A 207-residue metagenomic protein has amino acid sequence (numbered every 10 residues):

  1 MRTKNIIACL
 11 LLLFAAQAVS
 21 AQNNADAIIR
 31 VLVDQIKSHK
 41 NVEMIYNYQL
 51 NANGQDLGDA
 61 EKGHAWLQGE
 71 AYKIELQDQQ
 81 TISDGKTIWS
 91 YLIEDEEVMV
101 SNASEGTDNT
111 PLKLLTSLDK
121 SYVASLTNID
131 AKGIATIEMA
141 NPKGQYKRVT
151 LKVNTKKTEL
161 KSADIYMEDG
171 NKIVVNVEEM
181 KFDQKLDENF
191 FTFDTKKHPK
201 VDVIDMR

Functional and structural regions predicted by a protein language model:
M1-N5: Positively charged n-region of N-terminal signal peptides that target proteins for export
I6-A15: Sec-dependent N-terminal signal peptides
Q17-L57, E70, K197, D202-R207: N-terminal leader/targeting segments and the immediate start of mature chains
V42-Y48, E61-A65, Y72-I74, K147: One face of beta-strands
K62-N109, E168-I173: An acidic-aromatic
W89-P142: Surface-exposed, polar helix/loop patches in the mature regions of secreted/periplasmic/lumenal proteins that form
D119-Y122, T127-M206: Gly/Pro-enriched, hydrophobic low-complexity segments that function as extracytoplasmic propeptides/linkers
